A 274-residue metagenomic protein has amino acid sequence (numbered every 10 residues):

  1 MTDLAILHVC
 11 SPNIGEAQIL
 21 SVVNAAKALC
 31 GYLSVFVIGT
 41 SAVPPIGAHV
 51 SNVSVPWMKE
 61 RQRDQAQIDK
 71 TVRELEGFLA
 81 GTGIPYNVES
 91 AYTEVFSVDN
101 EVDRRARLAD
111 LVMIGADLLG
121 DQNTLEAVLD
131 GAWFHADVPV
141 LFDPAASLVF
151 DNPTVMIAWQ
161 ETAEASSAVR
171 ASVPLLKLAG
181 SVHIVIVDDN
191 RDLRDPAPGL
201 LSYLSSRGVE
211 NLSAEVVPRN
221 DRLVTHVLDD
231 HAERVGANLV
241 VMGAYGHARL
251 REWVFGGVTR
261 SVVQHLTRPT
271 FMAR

Functional and structural regions predicted by a protein language model:
M1-P56, H135-V138, F150-P218, A237: Small/aliphatic-rich secondary-structure junction motif
P12-N13, R61-Q62, Y92-T93, L118-G120 (+2 more regions): Short histidine/acidic/glycine/proline-rich micro-motifs that form metal- and phosphate-coordinating active-site loops
Q18-I19, V98, L125, A165-A168 (+2 more regions): Amphipathic coiled-coil/heptad-repeat helices and related helical stalk/stem segments that mediate oligomerization
I19, A26-A28, E101-L148, H231-R274: Gly/Ser-rich helix-loop-strand patches that form or flank binding pockets for ribonucleotide-derived cofactors
L33, T40, G77-V112, R207-V240 (+3 more regions): Structural beta-alpha unit
I38-S41, T93, D117-L118, A145-S147 (+2 more regions): Short, ordered loop/turn segments at secondary-structure junctions
V55-K70: A short acidic, glycine-rich active-site loop that binds or catalyzes chemistry on phosphate/adenosine moieties
L75, A80-G81, P85, N123-P144 (+1 more regions): P-loop/Walker A phosphate-binding loop and immediately adjacent motor/lid segment at beta-alpha junctions
